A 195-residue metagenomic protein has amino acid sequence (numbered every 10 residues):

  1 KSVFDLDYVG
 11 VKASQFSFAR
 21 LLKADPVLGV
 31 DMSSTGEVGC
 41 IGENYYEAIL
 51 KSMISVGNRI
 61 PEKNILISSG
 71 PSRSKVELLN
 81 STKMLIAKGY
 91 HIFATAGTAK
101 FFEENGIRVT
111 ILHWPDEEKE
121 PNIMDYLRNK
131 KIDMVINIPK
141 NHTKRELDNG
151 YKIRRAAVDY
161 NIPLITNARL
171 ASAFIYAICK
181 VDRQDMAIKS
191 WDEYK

Functional and structural regions predicted by a protein language model:
K1-N137, N141-T143, L147-I165, A171-F174 (+2 more regions): ATP-dependent carboxylate/acyl-activation modules
A177: Active-site catalytic microenvironments for nucleophilic, acid-base chemistry
